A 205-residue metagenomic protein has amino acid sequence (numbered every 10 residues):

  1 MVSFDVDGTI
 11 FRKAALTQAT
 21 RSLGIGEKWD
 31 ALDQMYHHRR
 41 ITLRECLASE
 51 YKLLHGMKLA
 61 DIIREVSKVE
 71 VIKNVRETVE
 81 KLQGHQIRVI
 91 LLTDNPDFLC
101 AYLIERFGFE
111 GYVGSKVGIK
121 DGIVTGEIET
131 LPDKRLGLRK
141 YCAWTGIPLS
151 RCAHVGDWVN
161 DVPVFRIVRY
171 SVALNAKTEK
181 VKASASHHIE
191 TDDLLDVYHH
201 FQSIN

Functional and structural regions predicted by a protein language model:
M1-R44, A48-S49: Active-site neighborhood of HAD-like aspartate-dependent phosphohydrolases
R44-E77: Metal-dependent phosphoesterase signature
I63-R76, L92-D94, G114-S115, G126-P132 (+1 more regions): Conserved beta-strand/loop elements of the cytosolic catalytic core of P-type E1-E2 ATPases, chiefly in the P-domain
V75-F107, G111-S115, F165: Substrate-recognition element of Asp-dependent hydrolases with the DxDx(T/V) motif
V89, T93-D94, S150-D192: Acidic, Mg2+-coordinating phosphoryl-transfer loop and its flanking beta/alpha structural elements, shared across
A101, E105-C152, V162: Substrate-recognition "cap/lid" segment bordering the active-site pocket of phosphatases
S115-K120, A176-K180, D193-V197: Short, acidic/turn-prone active-site loops that include or flank metal/cofactor- and phosphate-binding residues
K120-G126, V181-H188, Y198-S203: Short, charged, surface-exposed secondary-structure boundary motifs
